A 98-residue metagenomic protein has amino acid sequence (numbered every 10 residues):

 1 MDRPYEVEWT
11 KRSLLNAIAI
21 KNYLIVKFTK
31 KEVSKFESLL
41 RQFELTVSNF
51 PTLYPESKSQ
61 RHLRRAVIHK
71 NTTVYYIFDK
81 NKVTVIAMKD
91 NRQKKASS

Functional and structural regions predicted by a protein language model:
M1-L63, S98: Basic, Lys/Arg-enriched alpha-helical interface segments
A66-I68: Short gly/ser/thr-rich secondary-structure transition/capping motifs
K70-S98: Enriched for short, Lys/Arg-rich terminal
